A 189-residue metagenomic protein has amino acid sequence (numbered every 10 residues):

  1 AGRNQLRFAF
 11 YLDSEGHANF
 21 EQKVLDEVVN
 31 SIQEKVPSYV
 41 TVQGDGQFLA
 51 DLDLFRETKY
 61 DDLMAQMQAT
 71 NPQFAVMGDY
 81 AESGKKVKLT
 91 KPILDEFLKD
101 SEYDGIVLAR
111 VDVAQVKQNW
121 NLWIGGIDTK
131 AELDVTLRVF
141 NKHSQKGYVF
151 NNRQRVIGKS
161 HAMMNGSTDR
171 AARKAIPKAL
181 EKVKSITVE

Functional and structural regions predicted by a protein language model:
A1-G2: Disordered inhibitory propeptide/activation segment of secreted metzincin zinc metalloprotease zymogens, centered on
R7-L12, I106-R110, D134-R138, F150: Soluble periplasmic/extracytoplasmic beta-strand elements of cell-envelope proteins
A9, T58, D112, F140 (+1 more regions): Small/flexible residues
F10-L108, K146, K182: N-terminal segment of the mature soluble domain
D13-H17, A114, K159: A short, flexible beta-alpha/helix-coil linker loop
V107-Q115, P177: Generic secondary-structure microfeatures
V116-L122: Extracytoplasmic/secreted cell-surface and envelope-processing proteins
I124-V188: Short secondary-structure boundary motifs at beta->alpha junctions and helix caps
